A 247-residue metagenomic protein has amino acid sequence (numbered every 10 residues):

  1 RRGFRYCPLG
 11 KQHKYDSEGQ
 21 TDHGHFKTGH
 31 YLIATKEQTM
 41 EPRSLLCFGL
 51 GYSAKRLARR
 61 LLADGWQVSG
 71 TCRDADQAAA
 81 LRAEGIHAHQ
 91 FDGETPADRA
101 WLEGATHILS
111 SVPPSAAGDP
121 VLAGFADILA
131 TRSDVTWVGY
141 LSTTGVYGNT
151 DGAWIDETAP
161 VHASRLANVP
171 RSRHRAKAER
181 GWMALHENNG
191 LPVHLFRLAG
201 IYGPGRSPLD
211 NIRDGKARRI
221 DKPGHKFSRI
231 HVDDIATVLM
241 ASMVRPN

Functional and structural regions predicted by a protein language model:
Q12-T21: Short, charge-rich patches within N-terminal targeting peptides
L45-G49: Conserved N-terminal Rossmann-fold NAD(P)-binding element of oxidoreductases
A54-K55: N-terminal Rossmann-fold NAD(P) dinucleotide-binding loop
E103-L141, V146: NAD(P)-cofactor binding segment of oxidoreductase domains
T144-S172, E187: Active-site "gating" loop of Rossmann-like NAD(P)-dependent oxidoreductase/epimerase domains
A167-R171, A199-I201, K222-I230: Glycine-rich "substrate-gating" loop/helix at the edge of Rossmann-like oxidoreductase active sites
R180-P204: Conserved beta-loop-beta element that borders a ligand/cofactor-binding pocket
L209-A217, G224-N247: Alpha-helical substrate-binding/gating segment
